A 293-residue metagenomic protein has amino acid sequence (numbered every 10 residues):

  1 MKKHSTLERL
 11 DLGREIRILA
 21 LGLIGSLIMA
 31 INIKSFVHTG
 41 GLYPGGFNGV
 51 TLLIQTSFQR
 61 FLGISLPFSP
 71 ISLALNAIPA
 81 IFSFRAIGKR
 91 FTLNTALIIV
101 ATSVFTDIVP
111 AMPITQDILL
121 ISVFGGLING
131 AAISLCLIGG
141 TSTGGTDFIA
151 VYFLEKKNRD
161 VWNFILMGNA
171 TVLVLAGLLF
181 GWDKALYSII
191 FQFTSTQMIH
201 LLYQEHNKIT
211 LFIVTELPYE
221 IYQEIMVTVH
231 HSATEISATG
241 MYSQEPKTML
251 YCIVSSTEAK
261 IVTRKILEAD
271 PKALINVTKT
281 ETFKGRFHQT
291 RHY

Functional and structural regions predicted by a protein language model:
M1-R9, N207-Y293: Peripheral (non-transmembrane) domains and long loops of multi-pass membrane proteins
K2-E216, T228: Core subunits and conserved enzymes of cellular information-processing and envelope-translocation systems across
